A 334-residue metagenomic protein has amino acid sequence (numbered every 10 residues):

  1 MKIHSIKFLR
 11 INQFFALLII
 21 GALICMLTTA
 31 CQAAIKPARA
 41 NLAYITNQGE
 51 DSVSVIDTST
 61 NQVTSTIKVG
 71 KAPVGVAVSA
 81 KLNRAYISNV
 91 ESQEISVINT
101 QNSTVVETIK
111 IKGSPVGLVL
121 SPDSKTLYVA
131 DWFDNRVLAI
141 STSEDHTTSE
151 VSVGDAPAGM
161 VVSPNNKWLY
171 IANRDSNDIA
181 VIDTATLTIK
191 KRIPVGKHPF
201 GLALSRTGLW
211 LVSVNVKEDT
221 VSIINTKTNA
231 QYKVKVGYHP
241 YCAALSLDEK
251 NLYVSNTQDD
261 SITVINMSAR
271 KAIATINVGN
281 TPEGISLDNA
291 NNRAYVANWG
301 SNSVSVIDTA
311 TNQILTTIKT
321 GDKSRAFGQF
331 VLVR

Functional and structural regions predicted by a protein language model:
M1-I11: N-terminal secretory signal peptides that target proteins for export/translocation
F8, L17, A203: Alpha-helical and His/Cys-centered functional microenvironments
A16-M26: Bacterial N-terminal signal peptides
M26-R334: Predominantly soluble domains enriched in secretory-pathway, periplasmic, or organellar proteins
